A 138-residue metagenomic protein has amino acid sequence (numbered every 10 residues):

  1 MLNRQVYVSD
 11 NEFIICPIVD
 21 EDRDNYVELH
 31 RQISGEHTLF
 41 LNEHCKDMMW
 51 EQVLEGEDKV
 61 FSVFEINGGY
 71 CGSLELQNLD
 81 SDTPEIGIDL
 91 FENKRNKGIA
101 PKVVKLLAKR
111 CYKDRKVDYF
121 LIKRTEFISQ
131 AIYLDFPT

Functional and structural regions predicted by a protein language model:
M1-H44, M48: A short, well-structured alpha-helix characteristic of acyl/acetyltransferase catalytic modules
F13, P84-I86, F120: Conserved beta-strand core positions
N25, E85, D89, K102-V103: Amphipathic alpha-helical recognition patches that constitute DNA-binding helices
E36-G87, F91-N93: Acetyl-CoA-dependent GNAT
F91-N93, K97, F127: Active-site acidic-Proline motif in GNAT/NAT acetyltransferases
N96-R110, A131-L134: Conserved acetyl-CoA-binding loop-helix of GNAT-fold acetyltransferases
Y112, P137-T138: Beta-rich extracellular carbohydrate-active architectures
K113-R124: Conserved GNAT acetyl-CoA-binding A-motif
